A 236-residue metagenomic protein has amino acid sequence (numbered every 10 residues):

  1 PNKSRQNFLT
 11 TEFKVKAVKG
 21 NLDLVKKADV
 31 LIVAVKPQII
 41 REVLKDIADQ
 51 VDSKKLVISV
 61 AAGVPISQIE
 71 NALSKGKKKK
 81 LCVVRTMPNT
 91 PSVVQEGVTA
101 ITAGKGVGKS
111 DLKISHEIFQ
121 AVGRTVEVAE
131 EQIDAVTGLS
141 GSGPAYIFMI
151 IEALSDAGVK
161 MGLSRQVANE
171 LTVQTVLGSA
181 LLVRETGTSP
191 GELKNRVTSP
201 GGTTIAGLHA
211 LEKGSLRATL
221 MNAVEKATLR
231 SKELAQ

Functional and structural regions predicted by a protein language model:
K3, F8, E12-F13, G20-I101: Rossmann-like NAD(P)(H) cofactor-binding subdomain of soluble oxidoreductases
Q6, I40, L44, I66 (+9 more regions): A general structural signal for well-ordered alpha-helical segments in protein cores
Q6, L24, I40, S164-L171 (+2 more regions): Small-residue helix-packing motif on alpha-helices
L31, I118-R124, A135-G138, R196 (+1 more regions): Residue-level recognition of specific faces of alpha-helices
Q68-C82, V98-A135, F148-E185, R230: Internal alpha-helical scaffold of NAD(P)-dependent oxidoreductase catalytic cores
V83-V84, I133-G138, P190-N195: Short pre-catalytic strand/loop immediately N-terminal to key active-site residues, enriched for Gly-Thr
G143: Aromatic-residue-lined binding/catalytic grooves and analogous aromatic/hydrophobic interfacial grooves in multimeric
V173, L177-Q236: NAD(P)-dependent Rossmann-like dehydrogenase/reductase catalytic/cofactor-binding core
